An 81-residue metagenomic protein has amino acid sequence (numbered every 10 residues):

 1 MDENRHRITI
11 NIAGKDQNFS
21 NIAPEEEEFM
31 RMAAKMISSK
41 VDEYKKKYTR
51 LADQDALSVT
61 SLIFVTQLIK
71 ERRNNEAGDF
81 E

Functional and structural regions predicted by a protein language model:
M1-N11, D79-E81: N-terminal intrinsically disordered, cationic/polar leader segments that include organellar targeting peptides
R5-R7, R31, K46, R50 (+1 more regions): Arginine residue identity/basic-tract feature
D16-S20, P24, E28-R31, S38 (+1 more regions): Amphipathic, hydrophobic secondary-structure cores in small proteins
R31-A34, S39-E43, R72-N74, D79-E81: Short, surface-exposed linear patches
K47, Q54-L57, S61-E81: Long, hydrophobic or amphipathic alpha-helical segments
